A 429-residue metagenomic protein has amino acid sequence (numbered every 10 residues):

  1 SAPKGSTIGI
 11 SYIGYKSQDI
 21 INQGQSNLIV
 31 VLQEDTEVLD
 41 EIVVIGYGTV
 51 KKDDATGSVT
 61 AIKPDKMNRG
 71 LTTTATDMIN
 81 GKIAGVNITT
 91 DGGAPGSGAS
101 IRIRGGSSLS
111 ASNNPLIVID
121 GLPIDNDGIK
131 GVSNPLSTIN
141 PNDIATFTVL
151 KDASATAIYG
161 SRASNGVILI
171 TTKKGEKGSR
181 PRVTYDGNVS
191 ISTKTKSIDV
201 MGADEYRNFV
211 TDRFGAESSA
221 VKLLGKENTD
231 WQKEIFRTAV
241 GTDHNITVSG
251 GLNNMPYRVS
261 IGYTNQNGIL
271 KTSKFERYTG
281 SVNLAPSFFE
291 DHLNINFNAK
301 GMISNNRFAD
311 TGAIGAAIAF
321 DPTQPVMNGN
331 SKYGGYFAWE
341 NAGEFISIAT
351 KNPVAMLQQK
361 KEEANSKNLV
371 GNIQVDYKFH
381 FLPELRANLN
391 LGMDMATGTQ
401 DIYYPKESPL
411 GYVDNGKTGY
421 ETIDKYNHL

Functional and structural regions predicted by a protein language model:
S1-M302, D310, V370-G371: Short, small/polar-rich motifs associated with maturation and membrane association, primarily at protein termini
I62, Q232, M356-K360, G416-Y420: Short coil/turn segments at secondary-structure junctions
G178, G268-S281, N296-M302, F308-A313 (+2 more regions): Small-side-chain secondary-structure face that scaffolds active or pore-lining regions
T193, S197-I198, A203-F214, M302-E344 (+1 more regions): A surface-exposed, glycine/aromatic-enriched loop/edge motif typical of exported proteins
R237-M255, I261-T264, S347-I402, E421-L429: Outer-membrane beta-barrel transmembrane strands
E290-I295, A316-N365, K378-D394, Q400-N415: Glycine/serine-rich loop-strand microenvironments at binding/catalytic pocket rims
